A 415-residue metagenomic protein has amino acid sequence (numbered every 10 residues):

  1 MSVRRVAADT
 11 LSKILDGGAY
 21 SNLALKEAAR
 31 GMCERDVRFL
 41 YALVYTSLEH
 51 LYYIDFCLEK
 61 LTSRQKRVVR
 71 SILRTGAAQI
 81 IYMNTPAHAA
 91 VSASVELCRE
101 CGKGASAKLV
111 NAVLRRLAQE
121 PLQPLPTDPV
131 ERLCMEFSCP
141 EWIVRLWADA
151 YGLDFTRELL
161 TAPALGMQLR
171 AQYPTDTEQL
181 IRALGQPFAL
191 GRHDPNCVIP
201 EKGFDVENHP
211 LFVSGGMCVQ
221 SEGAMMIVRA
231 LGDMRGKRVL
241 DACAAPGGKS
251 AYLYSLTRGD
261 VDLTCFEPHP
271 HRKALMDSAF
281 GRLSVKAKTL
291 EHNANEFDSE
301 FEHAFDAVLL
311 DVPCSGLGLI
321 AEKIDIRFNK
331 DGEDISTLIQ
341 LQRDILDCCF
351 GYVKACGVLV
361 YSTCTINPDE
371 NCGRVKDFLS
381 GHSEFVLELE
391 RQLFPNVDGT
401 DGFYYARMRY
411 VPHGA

Functional and structural regions predicted by a protein language model:
M1-A415: S-adenosylmethionine
